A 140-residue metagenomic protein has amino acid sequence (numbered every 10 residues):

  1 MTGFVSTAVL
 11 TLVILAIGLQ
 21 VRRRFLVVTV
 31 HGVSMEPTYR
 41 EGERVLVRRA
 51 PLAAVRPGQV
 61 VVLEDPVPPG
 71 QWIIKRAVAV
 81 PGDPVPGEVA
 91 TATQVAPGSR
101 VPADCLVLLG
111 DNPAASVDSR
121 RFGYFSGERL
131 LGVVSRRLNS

Functional and structural regions predicted by a protein language model:
M1-S140: Extended hydrophobic leader/signal-anchor segments used for secretion and membrane insertion
